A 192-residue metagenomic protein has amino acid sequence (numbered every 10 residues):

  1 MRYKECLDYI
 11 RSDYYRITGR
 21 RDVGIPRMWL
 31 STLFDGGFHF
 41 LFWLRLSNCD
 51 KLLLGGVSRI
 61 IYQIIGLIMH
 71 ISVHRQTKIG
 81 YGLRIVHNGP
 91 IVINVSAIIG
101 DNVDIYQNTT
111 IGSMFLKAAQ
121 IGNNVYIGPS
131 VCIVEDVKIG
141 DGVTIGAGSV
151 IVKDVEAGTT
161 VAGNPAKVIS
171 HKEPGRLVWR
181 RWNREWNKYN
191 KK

Functional and structural regions predicted by a protein language model:
M1-M69, P174-K192: Terminal amphipathic alpha-helical/low-complexity segments used for targeting or macromolecular assembly
K4, K51, K78, K117 (+5 more regions): Context-gated lysine
M69, H74-R75, G80-Y81, V86-V95 (+10 more regions): Left-handed beta-helix
A118-I133, N164-K192: C-terminal segments of enzyme domains that contribute to small-molecule binding surfaces
